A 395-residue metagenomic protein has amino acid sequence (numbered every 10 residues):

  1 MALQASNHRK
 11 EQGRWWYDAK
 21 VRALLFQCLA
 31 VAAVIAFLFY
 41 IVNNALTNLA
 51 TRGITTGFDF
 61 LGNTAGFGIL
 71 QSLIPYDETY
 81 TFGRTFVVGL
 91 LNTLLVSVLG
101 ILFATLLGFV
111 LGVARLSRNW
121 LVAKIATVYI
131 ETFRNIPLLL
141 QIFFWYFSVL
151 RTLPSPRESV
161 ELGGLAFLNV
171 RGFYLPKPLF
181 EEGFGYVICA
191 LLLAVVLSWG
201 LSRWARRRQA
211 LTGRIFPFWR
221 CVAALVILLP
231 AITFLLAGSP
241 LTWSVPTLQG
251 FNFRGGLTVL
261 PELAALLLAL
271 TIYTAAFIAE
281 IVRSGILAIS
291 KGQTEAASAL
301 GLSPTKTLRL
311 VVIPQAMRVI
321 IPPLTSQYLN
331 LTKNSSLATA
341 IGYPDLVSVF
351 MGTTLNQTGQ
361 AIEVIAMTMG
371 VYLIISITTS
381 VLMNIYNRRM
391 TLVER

Functional and structural regions predicted by a protein language model:
A2-R395: Transmembrane alpha-helices and adjacent helix-loop boundaries
